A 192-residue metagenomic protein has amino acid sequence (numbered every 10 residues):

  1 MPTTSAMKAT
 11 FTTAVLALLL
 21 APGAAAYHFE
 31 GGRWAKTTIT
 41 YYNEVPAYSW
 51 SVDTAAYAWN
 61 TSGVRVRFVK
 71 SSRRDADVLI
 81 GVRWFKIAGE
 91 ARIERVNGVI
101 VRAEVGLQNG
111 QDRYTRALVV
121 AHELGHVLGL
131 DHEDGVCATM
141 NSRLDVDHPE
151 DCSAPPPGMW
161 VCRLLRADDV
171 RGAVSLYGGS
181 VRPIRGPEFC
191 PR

Functional and structural regions predicted by a protein language model:
M1-T12: Bacterial N-terminal signal peptides that target proteins for export
T10-A21: Bacterial N-terminal signal peptides
P22-R192: Zinc-dependent metalloendopeptidases
